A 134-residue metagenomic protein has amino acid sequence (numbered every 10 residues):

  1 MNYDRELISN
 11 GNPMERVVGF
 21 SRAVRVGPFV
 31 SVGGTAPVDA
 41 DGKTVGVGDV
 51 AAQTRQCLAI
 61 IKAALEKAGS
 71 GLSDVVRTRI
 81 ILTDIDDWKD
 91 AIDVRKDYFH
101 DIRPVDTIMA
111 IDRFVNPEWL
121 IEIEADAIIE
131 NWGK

Functional and structural regions predicted by a protein language model:
M1-A59, A63-V76, L82-K134: N-terminal presequence-like segments and the immediate start of the first folded domain
